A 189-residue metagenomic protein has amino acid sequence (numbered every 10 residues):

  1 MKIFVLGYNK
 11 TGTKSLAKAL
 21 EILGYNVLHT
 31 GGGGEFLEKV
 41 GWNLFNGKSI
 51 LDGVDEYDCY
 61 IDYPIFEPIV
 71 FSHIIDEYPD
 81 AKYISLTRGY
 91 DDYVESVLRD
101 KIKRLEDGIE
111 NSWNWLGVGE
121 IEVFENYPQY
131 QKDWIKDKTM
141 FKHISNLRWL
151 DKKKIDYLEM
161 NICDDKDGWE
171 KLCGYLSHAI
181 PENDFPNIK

Functional and structural regions predicted by a protein language model:
M1-D100: PAPS-dependent sulfotransferase catalytic domain
S15, A19, H73, K142-L150 (+2 more regions): Amphipathic alpha-helical segments that form well-ordered structural scaffolds and often line/cohere around active
E21, E35-E38, E56, E67 (+8 more regions): Glutamate identity and glutamate-enriched acidic tracts
N26, L37, N46, D58 (+5 more regions): Compositionally biased, intrinsically disordered low-complexity regions enriched in proline and serine
G32-V40, S85-E95, R148-K189: The conserved 3'-phosphoadenosine-5'-phosphosulfate
N43-E56, P64-P68, I109-D164: PAPS-dependent sulfotransferase catalytic domain
S72-I84, R88-K136, S145-L147, K171: Replace "adjacent to P-loop NTPase cores in ATP/GTP-dependent enzymes" with "adjacent to NTP-binding cores
